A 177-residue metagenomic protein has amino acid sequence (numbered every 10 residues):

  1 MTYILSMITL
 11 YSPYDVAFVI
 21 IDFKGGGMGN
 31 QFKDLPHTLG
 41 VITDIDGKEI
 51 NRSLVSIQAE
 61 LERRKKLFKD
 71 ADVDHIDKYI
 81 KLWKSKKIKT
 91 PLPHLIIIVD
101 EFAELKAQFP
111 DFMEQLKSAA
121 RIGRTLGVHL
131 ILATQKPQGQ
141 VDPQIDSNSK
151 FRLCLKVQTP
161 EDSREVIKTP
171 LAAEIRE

Functional and structural regions predicted by a protein language model:
M1-H75, K86-R176: P-loop NTPase catalytic phosphate-binding loop
K78-K84: Charged, glycine/proline-rich intrinsically disordered loops and linkers
